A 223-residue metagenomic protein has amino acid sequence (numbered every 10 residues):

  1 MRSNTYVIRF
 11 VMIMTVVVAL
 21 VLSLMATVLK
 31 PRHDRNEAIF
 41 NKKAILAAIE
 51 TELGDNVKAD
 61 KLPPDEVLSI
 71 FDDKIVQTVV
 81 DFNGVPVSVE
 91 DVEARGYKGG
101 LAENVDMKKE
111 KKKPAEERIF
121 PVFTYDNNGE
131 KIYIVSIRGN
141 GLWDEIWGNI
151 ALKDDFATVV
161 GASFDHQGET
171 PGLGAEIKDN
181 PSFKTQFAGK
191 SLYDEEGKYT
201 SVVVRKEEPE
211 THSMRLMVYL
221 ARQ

Functional and structural regions predicted by a protein language model:
R2-Q223: Flexible, solvent-exposed loop/hinge segments and secondary-structure transition points
